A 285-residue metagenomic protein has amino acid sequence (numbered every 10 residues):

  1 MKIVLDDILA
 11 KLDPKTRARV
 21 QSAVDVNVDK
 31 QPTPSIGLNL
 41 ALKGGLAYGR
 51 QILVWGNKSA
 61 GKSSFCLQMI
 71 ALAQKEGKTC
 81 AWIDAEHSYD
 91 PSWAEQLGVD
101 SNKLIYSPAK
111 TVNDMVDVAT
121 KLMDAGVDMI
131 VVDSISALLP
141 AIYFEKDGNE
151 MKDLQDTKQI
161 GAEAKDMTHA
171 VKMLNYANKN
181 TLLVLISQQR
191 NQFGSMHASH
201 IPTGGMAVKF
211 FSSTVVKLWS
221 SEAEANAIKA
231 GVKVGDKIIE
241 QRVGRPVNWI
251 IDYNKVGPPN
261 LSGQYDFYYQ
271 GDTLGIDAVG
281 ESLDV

Functional and structural regions predicted by a protein language model:
M1-L104, D117-K121: The Walker A/P-loop phosphate-binding site
M1-L9, D272-V285: NTP-binding/hydrolysis catalytic cores, primarily Walker-type P-loop NTPases
K11, K15, A41-G45, N57 (+8 more regions): Conserved, well-folded catalytic cores of nucleic-acid-processing and energy-transducing macromolecular machines
G49, V127-S134, L138-L139, G263-D272: Long, low-complexity, intrinsically disordered polar/charged segments
N57, L67-M69, A73-H169, M173: Conserved inter-motif catalytic segment of the P-loop NTP-binding fold
G61-K62, K75-G77, K103-Y106, K152-L154 (+2 more regions): Short, surface-exposed linear patches
S92, Y176, D284: Surface-exposed charge patches
K158-E281: Phosphate-binding/switch region of NTP-binding enzymes
